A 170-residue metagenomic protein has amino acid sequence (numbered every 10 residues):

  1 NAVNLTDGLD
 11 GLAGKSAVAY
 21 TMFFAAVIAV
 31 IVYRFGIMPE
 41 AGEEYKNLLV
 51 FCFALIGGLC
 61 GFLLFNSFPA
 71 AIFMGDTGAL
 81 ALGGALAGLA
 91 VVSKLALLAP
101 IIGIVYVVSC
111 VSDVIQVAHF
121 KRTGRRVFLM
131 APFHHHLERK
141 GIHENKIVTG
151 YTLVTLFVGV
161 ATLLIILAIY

Functional and structural regions predicted by a protein language model:
N1-L5, L9-Y170: Alpha-helical transmembrane segments
